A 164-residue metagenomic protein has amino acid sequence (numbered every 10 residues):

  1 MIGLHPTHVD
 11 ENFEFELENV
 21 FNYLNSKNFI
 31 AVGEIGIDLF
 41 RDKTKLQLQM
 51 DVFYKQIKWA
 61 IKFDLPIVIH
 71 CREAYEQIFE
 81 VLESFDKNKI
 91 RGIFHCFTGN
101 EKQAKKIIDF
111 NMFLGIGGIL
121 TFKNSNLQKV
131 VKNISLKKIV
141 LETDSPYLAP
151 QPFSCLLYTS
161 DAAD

Functional and structural regions predicted by a protein language model:
M1-P66, F110-F113, G117-F122: Active-site gating/metal-coordination segments in enzymes
F13-E14, C71-D86, I93, N100-I108 (+1 more regions): Distinct, well-ordered alpha-helical segments
N28, D86-R91, K106-G115, S135-K138: Glycine-enriched alpha-helix->loop->beta-strand junction motifs that scaffold or abut catalytic
A31, I67, G92, I139-L141: Residue-level marker for buried hydrophobic side chains located in beta-strands that build the well-ordered beta-sheet
E34, A60, H95, I107 (+1 more regions): Divalent metal-coordination and catalytic microenvironments
K137-L156: Short acidic/histidine-rich active-site segments
Y158-D164: Conserved small/polar residues in nucleotide/adenosyl-binding loops
